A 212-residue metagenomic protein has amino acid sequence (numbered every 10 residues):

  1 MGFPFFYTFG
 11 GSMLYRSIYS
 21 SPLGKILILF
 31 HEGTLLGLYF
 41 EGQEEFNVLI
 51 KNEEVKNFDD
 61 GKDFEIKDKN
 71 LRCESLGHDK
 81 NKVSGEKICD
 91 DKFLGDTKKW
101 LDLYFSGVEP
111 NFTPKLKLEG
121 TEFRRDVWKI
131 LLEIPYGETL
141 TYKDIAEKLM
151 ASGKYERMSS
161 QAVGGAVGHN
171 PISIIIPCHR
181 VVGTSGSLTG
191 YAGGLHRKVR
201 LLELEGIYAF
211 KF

Functional and structural regions predicted by a protein language model:
G2-E109, G183-F212: Low-complexity, small/basic-enriched stretches that occur predominantly at protein N-termini or linker tails
S17-S21, K99, S106-F212: Nucleic acid-binding interface residues in structured DNA/RNA-binding domains, emphasizing the DNA-engaging scaffolds
